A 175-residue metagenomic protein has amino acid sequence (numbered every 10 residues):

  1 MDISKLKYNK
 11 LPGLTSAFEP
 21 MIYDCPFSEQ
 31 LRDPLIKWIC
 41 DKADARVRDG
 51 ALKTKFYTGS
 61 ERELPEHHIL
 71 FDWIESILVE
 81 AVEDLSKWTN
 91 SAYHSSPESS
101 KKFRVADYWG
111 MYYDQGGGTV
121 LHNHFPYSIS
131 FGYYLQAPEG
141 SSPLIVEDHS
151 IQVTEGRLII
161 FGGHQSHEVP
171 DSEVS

Functional and structural regions predicted by a protein language model:
M1-S100: Non-heme Fe(II)/2-oxoglutarate
N90-D171: Catalytic core of non-heme Fe(II) oxygenases with the double-stranded beta-helix
E173-S175: Short, intrinsically disordered, charge-balanced linker/junction segments flanking boundaries in proteins
